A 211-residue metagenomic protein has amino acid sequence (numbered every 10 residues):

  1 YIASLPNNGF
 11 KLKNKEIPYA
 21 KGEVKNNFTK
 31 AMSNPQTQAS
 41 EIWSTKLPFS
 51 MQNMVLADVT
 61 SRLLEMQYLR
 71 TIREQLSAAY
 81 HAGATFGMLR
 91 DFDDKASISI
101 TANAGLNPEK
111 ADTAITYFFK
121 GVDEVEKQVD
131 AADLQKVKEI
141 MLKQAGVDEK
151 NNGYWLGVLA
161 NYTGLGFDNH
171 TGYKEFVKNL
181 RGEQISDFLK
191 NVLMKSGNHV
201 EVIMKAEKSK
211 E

Functional and structural regions predicted by a protein language model:
Y1-T37, K208-E211: An aromatic/glycine/proline-enriched structural segment found at the starts of mature extracellular/organellar domains
N27-T29, L69-T71, F86-M88, Y173-E175 (+1 more regions): Generic recognition of flexible, low-complexity loop/linker segments
M32-N34, L193-S196: Extracellular/periplasmic catalytic domains that process cell-envelope and extracellular macromolecules
Q36-T60, R73-K127, A131-L180, N198-A206: M16 family metallopeptidases and their MPP-like homologs
F188, G197-N198: Long, intrinsically disordered, low-complexity segments
